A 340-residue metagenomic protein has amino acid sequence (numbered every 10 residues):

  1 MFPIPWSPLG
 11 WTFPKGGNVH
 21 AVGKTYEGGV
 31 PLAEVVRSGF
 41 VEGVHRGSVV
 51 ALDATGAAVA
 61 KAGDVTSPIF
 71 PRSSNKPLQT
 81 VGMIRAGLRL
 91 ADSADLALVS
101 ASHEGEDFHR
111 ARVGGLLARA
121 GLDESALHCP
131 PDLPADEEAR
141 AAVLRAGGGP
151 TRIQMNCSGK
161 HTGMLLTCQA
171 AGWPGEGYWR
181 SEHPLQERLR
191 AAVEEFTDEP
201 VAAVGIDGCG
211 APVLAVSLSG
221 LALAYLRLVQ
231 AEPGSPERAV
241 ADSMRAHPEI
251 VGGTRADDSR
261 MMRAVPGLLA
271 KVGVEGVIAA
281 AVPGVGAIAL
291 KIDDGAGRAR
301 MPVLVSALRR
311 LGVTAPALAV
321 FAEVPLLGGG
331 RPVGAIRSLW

Functional and structural regions predicted by a protein language model:
V19-T66: Beta-lactamase-like hydrolase cores
V19-Y26, A94-V201, R227: Active-site-adjacent helix/loop patches that line small-molecule binding or acyl-intermediate pockets
V41-R46, N75, V272-V274: Short, flexible loop/turn motifs enriched in small residues
H45, A60-L78, D95: Short active-site loop at a secondary-structure junction that contains or immediately precedes the catalytic residue(s)
P71-L88, F108: Active-site SXXK
H183, P200-R245, E249: Penicillin-binding protein/beta-lactamase superfamily catalytic region
V229-W340: Structured C-terminal helix/loop/strand segments within mature extracytoplasmic catalytic/sensor domains
